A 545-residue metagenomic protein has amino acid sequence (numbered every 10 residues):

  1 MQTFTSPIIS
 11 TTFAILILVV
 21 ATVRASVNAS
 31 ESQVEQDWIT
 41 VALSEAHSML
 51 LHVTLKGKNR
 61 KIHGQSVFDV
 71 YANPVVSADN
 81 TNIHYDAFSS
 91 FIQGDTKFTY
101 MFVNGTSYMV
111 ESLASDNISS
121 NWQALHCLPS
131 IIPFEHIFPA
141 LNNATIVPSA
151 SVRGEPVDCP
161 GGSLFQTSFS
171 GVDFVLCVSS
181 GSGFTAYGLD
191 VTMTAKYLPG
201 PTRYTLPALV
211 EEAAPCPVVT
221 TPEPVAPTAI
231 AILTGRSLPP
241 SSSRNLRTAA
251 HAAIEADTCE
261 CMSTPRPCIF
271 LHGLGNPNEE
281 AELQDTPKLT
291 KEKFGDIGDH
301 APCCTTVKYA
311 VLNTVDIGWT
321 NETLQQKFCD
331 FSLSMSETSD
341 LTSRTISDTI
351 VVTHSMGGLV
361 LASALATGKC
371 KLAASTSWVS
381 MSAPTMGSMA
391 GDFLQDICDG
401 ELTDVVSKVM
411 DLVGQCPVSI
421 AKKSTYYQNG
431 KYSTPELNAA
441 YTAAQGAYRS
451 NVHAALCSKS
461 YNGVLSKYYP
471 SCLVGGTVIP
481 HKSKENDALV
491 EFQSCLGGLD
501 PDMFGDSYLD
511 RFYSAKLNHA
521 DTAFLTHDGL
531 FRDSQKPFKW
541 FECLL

Functional and structural regions predicted by a protein language model:
P7-S10, L16-D86, L141, A150 (+1 more regions): N-terminal leader/targeting segments and the immediate start of mature chains
D69-H136: An acidic-aromatic
Y108-A229: Extended beta-strand-rich segments in extracellular/periplasmic secretory proteins, especially within noncatalytic
I254-T349, G400-L402: Active-site catalytic motif of lipid deacylating hydrolases and related acyltransferases
E260-T264, T342-T345, V352-T353, C370-A373 (+2 more regions): Extracellular/periplasmic catalytic domains that process cell-envelope and extracellular macromolecules
L271-N276, H354-S355, A383: Glycine-rich His-Gly loop
V352-G357, L361: Gly/Ala-rich beta-loop-alpha elbow adjacent to hydrolase catalytic centers
A366-L545: Helical cap/lid subdomain of alpha/beta-hydrolase-fold lipid enzymes that gates access to the catalytic pocket
